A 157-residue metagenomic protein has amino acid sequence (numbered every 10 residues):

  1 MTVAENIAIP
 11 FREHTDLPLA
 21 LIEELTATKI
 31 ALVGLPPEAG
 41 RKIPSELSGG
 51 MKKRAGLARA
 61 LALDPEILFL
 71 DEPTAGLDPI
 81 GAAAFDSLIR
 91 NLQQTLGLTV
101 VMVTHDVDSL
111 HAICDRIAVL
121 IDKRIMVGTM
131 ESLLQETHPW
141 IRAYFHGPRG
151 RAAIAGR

Functional and structural regions predicted by a protein language model:
A20-E38: Conserved ABC ATPase "signature" region
I43-L47, M51: Conserved ABC ATPase signature
D64: Conserved catalytic motifs of ABC-family nucleotide-binding domains
L68-D71: Catalytic Walker B motif of ABC-type/P-loop ATPase nucleotide-binding domains
A83-T95: Helical segment within the ABC ATPase nucleotide-binding domain
T104-H105: H-loop/switch region of ABC-family ATPase nucleotide-binding domains
D122-M126, E131-S132: Conserved switch/coupling elements of ABC/ABC-like ATPase nucleotide-binding domains
